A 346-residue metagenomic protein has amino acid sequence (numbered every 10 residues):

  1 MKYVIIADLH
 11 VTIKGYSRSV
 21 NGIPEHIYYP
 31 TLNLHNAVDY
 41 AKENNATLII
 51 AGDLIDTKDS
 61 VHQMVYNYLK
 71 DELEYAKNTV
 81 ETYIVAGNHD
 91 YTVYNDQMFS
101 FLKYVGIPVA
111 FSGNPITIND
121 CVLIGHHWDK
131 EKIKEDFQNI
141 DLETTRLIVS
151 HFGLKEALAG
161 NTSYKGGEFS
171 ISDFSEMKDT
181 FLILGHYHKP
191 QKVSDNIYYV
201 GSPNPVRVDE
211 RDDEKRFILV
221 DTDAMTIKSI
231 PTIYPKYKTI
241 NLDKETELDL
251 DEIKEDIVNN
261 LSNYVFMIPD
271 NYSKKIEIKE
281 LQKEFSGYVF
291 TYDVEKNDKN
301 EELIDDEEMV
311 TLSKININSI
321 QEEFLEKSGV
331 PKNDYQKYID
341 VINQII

Functional and structural regions predicted by a protein language model:
M1-S17: Acidic, histidine-bearing metal-coordination/catalytic regions of metal-dependent phosphoesterases
I5-A7, L48-D53, E81-N88, V109-G113 (+4 more regions): Active-site neighborhood of phospho(di)ester-bond hydrolases with catalytic His/Asp-centered motifs
H10-I13, D56-D59, V85-N95, N114-T117 (+4 more regions): Active-site environment of divalent metal-dependent phosphoester hydrolases
S19-P115, S175-E176: Core catalytic region of metal-dependent phosphoesterases/phosphodiesterases, especially metallo-beta-lactamase-like
L32, T222-I346: Accessory, non-catalytic peripheral segments of nucleic-acid enzymes
E43-T47, T144-T145, L261: Short acidic/histidine-rich motifs immediately flanking catalytic phosphotransfer sites in two-component signaling
L69, Y75, D90-S172, P203: Conserved catalytic scaffold of divalent metal-dependent phosphoesterases
N161-A224: Conserved beta-sheet core of the metallophosphoesterase superfamily
